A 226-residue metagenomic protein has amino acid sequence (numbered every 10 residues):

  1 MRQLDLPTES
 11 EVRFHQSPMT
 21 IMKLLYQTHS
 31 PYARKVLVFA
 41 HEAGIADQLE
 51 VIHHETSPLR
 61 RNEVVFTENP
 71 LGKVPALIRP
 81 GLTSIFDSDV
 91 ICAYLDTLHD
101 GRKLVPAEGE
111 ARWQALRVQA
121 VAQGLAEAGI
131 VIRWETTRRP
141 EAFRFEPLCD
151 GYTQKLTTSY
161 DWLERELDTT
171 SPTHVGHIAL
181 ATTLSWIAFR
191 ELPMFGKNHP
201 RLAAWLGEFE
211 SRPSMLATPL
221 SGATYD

Functional and structural regions predicted by a protein language model:
M1-I21: N-terminal amphipathic/basic-hydrophobic helices that include classical n-h-c signal peptides and signal-anchor
F14-R144: GST-like domain detector, emphasizing the conserved glutathione-binding G-site in the N-terminal thioredoxin-like
C92, D96, L116-Q119, Y160 (+2 more regions): Non-transmembrane alpha-helical segments in soluble domains of secreted/periplasmic/extracellular proteins
R102-A107, G196-K197, L216-S221: Short, hydrophobic secondary-structure boundary micro-motifs
A122-G207: GST-like fold's C-terminal all-alpha helical module
P200-D226: Long hydrophobic alpha-helical segments typical of transmembrane helices together with their membrane-interfacial
